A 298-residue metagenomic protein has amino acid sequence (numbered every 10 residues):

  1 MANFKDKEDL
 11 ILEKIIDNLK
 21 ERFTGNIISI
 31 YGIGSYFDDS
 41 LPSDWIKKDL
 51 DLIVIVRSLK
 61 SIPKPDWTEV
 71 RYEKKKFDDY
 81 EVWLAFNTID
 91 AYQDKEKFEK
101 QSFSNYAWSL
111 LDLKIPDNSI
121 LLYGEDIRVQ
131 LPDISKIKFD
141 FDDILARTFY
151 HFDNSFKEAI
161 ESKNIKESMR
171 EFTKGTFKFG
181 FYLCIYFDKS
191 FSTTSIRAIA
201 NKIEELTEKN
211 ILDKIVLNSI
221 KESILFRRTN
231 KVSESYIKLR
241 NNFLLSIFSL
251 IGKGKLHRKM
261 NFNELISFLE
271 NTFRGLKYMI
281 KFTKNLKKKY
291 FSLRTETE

Functional and structural regions predicted by a protein language model:
M1-L10, V70-F172, G252-K259, E264 (+1 more regions): Conserved NTP/Mg2+-binding pocket subregion across the NTase superfamily
M1-Y31, T297-E298: Helical scaffold of the NTase/Pol beta-like nucleotidyltransferase catalytic core
K14-N26, D66-Y80: Generic non-transmembrane alpha-helical segments
I16-L50, I55-P63: Active-site nucleotide-donor binding segment shared across nucleotidyl transfer reactions
I27, K60, D78-V82, F191-S192 (+1 more regions): Secondary-structure boundary/capping signal
D38-P42, Q93-F98, E222-T229: Short, solvent-exposed polar/charged micro-motifs at secondary-structure junctions
V54, K75-W83, E204-L212: Structural alpha-beta junctions
P132-E298: Conserved nucleotidyltransferase catalytic core and NTase-mimicking acidic/glycine-rich helix/loop elements in nucleic
